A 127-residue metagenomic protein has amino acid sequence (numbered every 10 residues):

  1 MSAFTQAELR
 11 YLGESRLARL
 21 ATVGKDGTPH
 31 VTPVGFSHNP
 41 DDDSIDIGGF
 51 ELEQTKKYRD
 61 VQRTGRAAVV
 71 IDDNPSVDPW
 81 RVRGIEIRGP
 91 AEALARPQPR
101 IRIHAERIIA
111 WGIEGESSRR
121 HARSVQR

Functional and structural regions predicted by a protein language model:
M1-R19: Short, basic/aromatic recognition patches
F4-A7, V31-P33, Q54-K56: A generic local structural motif
G13, D41, R63-G65: Residue-level preference for short coil/turn positions at secondary-structure junctions
G13-S15, T28-H30, G84, R96: Short solvent-exposed loop/turn micro-motifs enriched in small/polar/acidic residues
R16-E51: Short beta-strand segments
I45, E51-R107: Short, structured beta-strand-loop surface elements
L94-R127: Short, active-site-adjacent segments that bind or coordinate small-molecule cofactors and metal centers
